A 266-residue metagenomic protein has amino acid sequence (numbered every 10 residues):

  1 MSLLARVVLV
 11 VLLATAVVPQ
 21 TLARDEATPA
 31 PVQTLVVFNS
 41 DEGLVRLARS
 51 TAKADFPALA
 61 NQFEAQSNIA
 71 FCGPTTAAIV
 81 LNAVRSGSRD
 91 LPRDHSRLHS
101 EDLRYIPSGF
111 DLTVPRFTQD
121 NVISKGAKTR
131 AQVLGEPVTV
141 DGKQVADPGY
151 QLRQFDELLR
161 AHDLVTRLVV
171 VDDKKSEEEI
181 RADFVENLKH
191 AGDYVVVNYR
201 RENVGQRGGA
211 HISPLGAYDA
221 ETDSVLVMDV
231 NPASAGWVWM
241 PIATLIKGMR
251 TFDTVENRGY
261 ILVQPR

Functional and structural regions predicted by a protein language model:
M1-R6: Positively charged n-region of N-terminal signal peptides that target proteins for export
V7-A16: Bacterial N-terminal signal peptides
P19-P148: Active-site-adjacent structural segments surrounding the nucleophilic cysteine of cysteine proteases and isopeptidases
L91, A243-I246, P265: Short, charged/polar low-complexity linear motifs in solvent-exposed/disordered segments
E101-A210, G216-G259: Conserved active-site-adjacent core of cysteine acyl-enzyme catalytic domains
A217, V263-R266: Short beta-strand-to-coil "C-cap" segments at the C-terminal boundary of structured domains/repeats, marking
